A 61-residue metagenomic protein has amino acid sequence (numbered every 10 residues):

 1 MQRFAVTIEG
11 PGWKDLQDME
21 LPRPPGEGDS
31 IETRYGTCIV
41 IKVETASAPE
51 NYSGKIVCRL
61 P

Functional and structural regions predicted by a protein language model:
M1-D15: Short, basic/aromatic beta-hairpin or loop at an interaction surface
D18: Long, contiguous binding/interaction regions
T37-A46: Short beta-strand-centered aromatic/proline hotspots
S47-C58: Short, solvent-exposed secondary-structure boundary/capping segments
